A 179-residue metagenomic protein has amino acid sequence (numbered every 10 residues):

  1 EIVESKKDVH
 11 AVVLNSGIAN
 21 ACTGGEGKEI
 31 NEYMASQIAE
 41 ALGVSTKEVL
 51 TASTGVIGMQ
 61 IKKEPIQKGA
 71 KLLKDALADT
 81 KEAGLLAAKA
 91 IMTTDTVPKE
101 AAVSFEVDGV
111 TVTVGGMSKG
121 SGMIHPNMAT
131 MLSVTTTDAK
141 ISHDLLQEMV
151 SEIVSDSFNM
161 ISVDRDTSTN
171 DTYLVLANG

Functional and structural regions predicted by a protein language model:
E1, M160-S162: Short glycine-rich, acidic/polar surface loops and turns
E1-G17, A21-T23, N31-A41: Active-site cofactor/substrate anionic-group-binding motifs, chiefly glycine- and Lys/Arg-rich phosphate-binding loops
I2, T137-I141, N178-G179: Short loop segments at secondary-structure junctions
V12, S16-G25, K47-Q67, S162-G179: Short, surface-exposed loop/turn segments at secondary-structure boundaries that line and modulate
G24, K28, H143: Flexible, glycine- and charge-enriched loops at secondary-structure boundaries
E32-Y33, Q37-F158, S168: Glycine-rich, mobile lid/loop segments that gate access to catalytic sites or pores
